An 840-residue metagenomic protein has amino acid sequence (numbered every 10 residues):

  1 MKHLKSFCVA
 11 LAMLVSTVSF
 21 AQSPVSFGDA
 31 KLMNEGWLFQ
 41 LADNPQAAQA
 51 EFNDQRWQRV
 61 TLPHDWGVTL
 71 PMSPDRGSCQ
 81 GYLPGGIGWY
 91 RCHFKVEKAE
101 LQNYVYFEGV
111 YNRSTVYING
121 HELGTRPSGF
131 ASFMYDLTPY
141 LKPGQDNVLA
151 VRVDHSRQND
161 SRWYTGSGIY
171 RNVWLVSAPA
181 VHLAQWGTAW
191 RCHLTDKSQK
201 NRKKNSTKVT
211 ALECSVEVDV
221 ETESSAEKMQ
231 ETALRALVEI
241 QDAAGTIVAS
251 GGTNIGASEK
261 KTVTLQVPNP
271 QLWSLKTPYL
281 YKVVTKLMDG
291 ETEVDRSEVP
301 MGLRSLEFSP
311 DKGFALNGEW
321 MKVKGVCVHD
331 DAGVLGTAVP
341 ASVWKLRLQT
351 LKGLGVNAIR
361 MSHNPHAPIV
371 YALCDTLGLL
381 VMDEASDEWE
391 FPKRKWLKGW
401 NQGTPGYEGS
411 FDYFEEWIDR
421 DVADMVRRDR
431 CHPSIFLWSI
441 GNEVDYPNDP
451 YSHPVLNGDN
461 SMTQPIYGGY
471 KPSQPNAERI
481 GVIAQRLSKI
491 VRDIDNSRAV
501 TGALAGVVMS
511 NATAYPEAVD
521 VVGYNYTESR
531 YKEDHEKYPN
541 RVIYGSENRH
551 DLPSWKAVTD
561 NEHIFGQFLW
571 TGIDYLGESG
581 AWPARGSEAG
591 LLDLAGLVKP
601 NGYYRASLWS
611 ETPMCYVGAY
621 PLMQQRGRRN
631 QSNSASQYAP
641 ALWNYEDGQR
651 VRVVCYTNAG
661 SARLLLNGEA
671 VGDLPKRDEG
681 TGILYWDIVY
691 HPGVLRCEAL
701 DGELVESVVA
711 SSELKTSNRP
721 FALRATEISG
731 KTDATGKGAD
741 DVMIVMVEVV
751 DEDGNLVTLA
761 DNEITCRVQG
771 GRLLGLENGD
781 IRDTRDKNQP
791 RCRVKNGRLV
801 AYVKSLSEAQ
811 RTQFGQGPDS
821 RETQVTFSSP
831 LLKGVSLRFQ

Functional and structural regions predicted by a protein language model:
Q22-Y106, S161-I169, W186, T195-D196 (+4 more regions): Extended carbohydrate-recognition surfaces in non-catalytic/accessory domains of CAZymes and lectin-like proteins
S23, K31-M33, Q40-D43, Q80 (+11 more regions): Accessory beta-strand-rich segments of carbohydrate-active enzymes
D29-A48, T61-L62, Q158, P433-S439 (+3 more regions): Substrate-binding clefts and catalytic carboxylate motifs of secreted carbohydrate-active enzymes
A50-N53, M229-L237, K276-L280, R650 (+4 more regions): Short flexible loop/turn segments that cap and initiate beta-strands
W66-V96, E100-P127, M134, V176 (+6 more regions): Active-site-adjacent substrate/metal-binding segments within catalytic domains of carbohydrate-active enzymes
I118, K208-N254, K261-V263, V283 (+4 more regions): Beta-strand-rich binding/interaction modules
A131-M134, A257-V267, R677-L684, D786 (+2 more regions): Aromatic sugar-binding surface patches on proteins that engage polysaccharides or sugar-phosphate polymers
K142-G144, D219-S309, Y685, V689-P692 (+2 more regions): Extended acidic/polar, glycine-enriched regions that form or flank non-catalytic beta-rich accessory modules
